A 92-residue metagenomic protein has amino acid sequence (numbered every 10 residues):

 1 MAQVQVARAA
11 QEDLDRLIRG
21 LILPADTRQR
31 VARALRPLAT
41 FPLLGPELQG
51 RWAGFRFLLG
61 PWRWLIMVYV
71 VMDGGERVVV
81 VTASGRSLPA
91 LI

Functional and structural regions predicted by a protein language model:
M1-A32: Arg/Lys-rich, positively charged N-terminal/basic patches that mediate binding to nucleic acids
R19, T40, G85-R86: Residues at helix-coil transition
G20, E47-G50, V70, I92: Short histidine-centered beta-strand/loop micro-motifs that create catalytic or ligand/metal-coordination sites
R33-G60: A short, surface-exposed loop/turn module that caps and links secondary-structure elements
G60-I92: Enriched for short, Lys/Arg-rich terminal
